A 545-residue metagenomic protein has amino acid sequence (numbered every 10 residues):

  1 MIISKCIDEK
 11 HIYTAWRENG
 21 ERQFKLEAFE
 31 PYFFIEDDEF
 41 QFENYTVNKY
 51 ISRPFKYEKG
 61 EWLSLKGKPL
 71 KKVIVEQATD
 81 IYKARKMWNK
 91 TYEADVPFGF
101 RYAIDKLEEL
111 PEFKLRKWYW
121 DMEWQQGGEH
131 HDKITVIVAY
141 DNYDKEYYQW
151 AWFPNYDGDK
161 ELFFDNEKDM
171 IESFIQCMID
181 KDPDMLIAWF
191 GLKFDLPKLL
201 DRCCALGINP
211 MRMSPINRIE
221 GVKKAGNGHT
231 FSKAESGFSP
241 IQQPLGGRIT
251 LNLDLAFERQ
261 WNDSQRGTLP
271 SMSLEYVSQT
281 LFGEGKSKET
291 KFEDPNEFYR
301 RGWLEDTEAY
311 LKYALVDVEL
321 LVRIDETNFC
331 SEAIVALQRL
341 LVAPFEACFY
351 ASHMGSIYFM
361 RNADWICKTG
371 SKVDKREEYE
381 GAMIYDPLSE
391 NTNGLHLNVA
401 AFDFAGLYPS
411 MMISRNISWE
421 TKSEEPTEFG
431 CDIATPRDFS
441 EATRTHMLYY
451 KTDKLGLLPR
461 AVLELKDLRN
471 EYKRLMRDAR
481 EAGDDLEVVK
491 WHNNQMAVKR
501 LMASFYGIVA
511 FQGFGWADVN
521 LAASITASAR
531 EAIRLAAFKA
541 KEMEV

Functional and structural regions predicted by a protein language model:
M1-D182, C204, V316, L320-R339 (+7 more regions): DnaQ-like (DEDDh/DEDDy) 3′-5′ exonuclease domain used for proofreading and 3′-end trimming on nucleic acids
P97-G99, F404-L407, I413, I417-S418 (+1 more regions): Conserved catalytic core of nucleic-acid polymerases
L115-K117, V136, D184-I187, L192-K193 (+9 more regions): Beta-sheet entry/capping signal
W120-W124, L253, F402-F404: Residues immediately flanking
Y147-Q149, D157-D165, D182, L186 (+2 more regions): Active-site-proximal helix-loop-helix substrate-binding element of RNase H-like nuclease domains
N166-M178, L274, S278-K291, N494-Y506 (+1 more regions): Structured alpha-helical segments in the cores of large, soluble enzyme domains
F174-L199: Proline-aspartate-enriched helix->loop->beta-strand connector
P295-N416, D484-E531, K539: Common nucleic-acid-contacting/processivity interface regions adjacent to the catalytic cores of nucleic-acid enzymes
